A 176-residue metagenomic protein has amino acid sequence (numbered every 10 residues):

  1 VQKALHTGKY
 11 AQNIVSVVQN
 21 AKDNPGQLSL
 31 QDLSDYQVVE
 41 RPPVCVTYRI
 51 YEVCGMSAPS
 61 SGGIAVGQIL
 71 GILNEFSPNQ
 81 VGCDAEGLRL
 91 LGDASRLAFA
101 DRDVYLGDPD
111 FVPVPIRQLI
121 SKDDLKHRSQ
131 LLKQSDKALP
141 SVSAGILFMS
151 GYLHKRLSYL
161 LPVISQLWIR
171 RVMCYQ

Functional and structural regions predicted by a protein language model:
V1-V53: Long, well-ordered, tryptophan-enriched scaffold segments
Q2, S57, E86: Conserved aromatic-histidine-acidic binding/catalytic patches
A4, V17-A21, Y36, M56 (+2 more regions): Structured segments of extracytoplasmic/periplasmic soluble domains in secreted or envelope-associated proteins
T7, A11, V15, G26 (+1 more regions): Internal maturation/activation junctions in enzymes
T47, E52-G55, Q166-L167, Y175-Q176: Structural recognition of the beta-strand scaffold that forms the well-ordered cores of secreted hydrolase catalytic
C54-G63: Glycine-rich phosphate/pyrophosphate-binding beta-alpha loops
Q68: Protein kinase glycine-rich loop
